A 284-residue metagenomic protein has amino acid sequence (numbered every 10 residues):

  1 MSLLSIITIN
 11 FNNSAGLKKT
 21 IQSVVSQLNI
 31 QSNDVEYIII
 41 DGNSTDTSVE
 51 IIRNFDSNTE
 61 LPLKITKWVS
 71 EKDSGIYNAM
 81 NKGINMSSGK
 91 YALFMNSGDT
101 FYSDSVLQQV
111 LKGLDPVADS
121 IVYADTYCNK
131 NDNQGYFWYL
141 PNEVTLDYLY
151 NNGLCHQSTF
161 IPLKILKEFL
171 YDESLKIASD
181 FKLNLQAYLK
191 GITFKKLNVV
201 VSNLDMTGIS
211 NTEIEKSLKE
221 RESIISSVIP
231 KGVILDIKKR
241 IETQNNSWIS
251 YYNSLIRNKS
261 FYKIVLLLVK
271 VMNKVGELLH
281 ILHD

Functional and structural regions predicted by a protein language model:
S2-S5, E36, K182: Cell-envelope/extracellular polymer assembly enzymes that use nucleotide-activated donors
N13-L28: Short, well-formed alpha-helical segments that are part of the catalytic scaffolds of diverse glycosyltransferases
T20, V69-S87: Glycine-rich, basic loop-to-helix element that forms the pyrophosphate-binding segment of sugar-nucleotide handling
S23, D41-E50, N96, T100: A conserved acidic beta->alpha catalytic loop
N33-N43, K67-S70: Short beta-strand/loop segment that forms part of the nucleotide-sugar
A92: Short aromatic/hydrophobic "clamp" motif used to bind/position activated sugar donors
T100, D104-Y136: Conserved donor NDP-sugar-binding/catalytic core segment of glycosyltransferases
F137-I224: Conserved nucleotide-sugar donor-binding catalytic segment
